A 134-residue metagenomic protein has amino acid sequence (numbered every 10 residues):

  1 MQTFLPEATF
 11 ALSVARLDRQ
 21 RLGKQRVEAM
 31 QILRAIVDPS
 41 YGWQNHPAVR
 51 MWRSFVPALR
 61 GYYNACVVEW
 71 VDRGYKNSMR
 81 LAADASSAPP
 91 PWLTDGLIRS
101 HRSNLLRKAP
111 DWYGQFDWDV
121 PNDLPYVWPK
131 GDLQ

Functional and structural regions predicted by a protein language model:
M1-Q134: Expand to "…catalyze enediolate/carbanion chemistry for C-C bond making/breaking, isomerization, decarboxylation
